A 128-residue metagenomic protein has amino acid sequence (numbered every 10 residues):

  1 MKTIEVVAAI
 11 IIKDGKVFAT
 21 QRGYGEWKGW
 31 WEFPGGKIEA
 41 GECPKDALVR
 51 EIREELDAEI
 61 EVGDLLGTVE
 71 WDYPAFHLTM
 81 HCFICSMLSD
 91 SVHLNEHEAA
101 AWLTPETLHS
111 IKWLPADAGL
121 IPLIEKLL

Functional and structural regions predicted by a protein language model:
M1, E125-L128: Generic C-terminal helix-cap and adjacent flexible tail
M1-V17, K37: Conserved N-terminal beta-strand and adjoining loop/helix that marks the start of the Nudix/MutT-like hydrolase domain
E5-V7, G15, L78-H81, E98: Change "...and in nucleic-acid phosphodiester-cleaving endonucleases..." to "...and in nucleic-acid processing enzymes
I11-I12, A19, C85-M87, W102: Conserved hydrophobic "DFG−1" position in protein kinase catalytic cores
E26-G29: A conserved beta-turn-beta hairpin within the catalytic core of GNAT-like acetyltransferases that forms part
F33-L65, T104: The catalytic Nudix box helix
E59, V69-S91, A99-A101: Active-site-adjacent beta-strand/loop module that shapes the phosphate/pyrophosphate-binding cleft
I84, H93-I124: NUDIX/MutT-family hydrolases
